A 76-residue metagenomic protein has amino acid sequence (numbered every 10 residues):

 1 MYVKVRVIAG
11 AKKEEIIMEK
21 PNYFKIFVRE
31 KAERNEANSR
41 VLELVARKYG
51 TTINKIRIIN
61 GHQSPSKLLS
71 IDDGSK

Functional and structural regions predicted by a protein language model:
M1-F27: N-terminal first-folded block
Y2, G10-K12, N35-A37, L42 (+1 more regions): Residue-level detector of functional hotspots within protein domains
I8, R29, I59-G61: Short loop/turn motifs enriched for small/polar and acidic residues
I8-G10, K31-E33, G74-K76: Residue-level signature for short turns and capping positions that connect secondary-structure elements
E15, E36, L68: Short acidic, gly/pro-rich beta-turn/loop elements at beta-sheet edges and active-site/ligand-binding grooves
N22-Y49: Compact, glycine-rich, soluble single-domain proteins
L42-K76: C-terminal structural segments of small proteins and small subunits
